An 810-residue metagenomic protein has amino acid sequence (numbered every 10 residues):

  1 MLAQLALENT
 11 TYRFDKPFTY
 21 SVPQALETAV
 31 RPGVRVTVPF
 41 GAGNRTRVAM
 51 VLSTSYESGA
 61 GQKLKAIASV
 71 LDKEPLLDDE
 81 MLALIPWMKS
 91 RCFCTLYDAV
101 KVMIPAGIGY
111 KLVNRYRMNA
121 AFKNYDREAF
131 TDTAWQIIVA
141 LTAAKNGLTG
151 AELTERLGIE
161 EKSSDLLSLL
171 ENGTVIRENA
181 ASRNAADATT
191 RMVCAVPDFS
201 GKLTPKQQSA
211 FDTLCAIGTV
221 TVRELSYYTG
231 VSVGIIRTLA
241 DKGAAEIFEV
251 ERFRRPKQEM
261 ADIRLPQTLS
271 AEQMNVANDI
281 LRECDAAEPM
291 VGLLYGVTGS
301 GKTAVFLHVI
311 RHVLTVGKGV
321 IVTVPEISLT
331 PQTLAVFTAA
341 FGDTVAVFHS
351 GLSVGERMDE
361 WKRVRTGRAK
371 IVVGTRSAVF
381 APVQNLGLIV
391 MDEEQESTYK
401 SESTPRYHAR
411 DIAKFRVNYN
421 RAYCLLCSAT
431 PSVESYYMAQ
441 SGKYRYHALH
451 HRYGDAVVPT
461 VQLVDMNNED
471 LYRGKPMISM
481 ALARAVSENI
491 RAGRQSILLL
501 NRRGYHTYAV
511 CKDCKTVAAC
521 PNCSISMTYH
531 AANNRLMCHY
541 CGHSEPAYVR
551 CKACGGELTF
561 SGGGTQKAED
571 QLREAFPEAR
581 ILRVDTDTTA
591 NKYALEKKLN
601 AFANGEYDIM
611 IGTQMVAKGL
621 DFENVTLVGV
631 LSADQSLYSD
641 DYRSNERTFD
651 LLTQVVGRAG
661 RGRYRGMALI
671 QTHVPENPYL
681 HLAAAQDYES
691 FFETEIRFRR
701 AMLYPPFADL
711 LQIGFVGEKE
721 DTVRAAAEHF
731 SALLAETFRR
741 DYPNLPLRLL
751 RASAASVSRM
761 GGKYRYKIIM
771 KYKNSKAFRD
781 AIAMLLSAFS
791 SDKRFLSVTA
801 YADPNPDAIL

Functional and structural regions predicted by a protein language model:
M1-I412, R416-S428, Q440-A456, K776-L810: Accessory, non-ATPase domains that flank or precede helicase/AAA+ motor cores in DNA-metabolism machines
L2, D15, N44, G493 (+4 more regions): A general secondary-structure signal for short beta-strands and their flanking turns/coil in non-transmembrane regions
E8, V139, D212, R700-P705 (+1 more regions): Short, flexible, solvent-exposed loop/turn segments with mixed acidic/basic and small polar residues
V175, A245, V345, L463 (+4 more regions): Generic structural signal for residues in well-ordered beta-strands
I176, L582, T737-A755, L796-N805: Short beta-strand elements
A261-S270, M274, E288-R724, S756-S758 (+2 more regions): Inter-lobe coupling/hinge segments of SF2-like helicase ATPases
D721-E736: Extracytoplasmic/periplasmic
T737, D741, L745-S775, A781-L785: C-terminal structured "cap/appendage" subdomains that terminate the fold
